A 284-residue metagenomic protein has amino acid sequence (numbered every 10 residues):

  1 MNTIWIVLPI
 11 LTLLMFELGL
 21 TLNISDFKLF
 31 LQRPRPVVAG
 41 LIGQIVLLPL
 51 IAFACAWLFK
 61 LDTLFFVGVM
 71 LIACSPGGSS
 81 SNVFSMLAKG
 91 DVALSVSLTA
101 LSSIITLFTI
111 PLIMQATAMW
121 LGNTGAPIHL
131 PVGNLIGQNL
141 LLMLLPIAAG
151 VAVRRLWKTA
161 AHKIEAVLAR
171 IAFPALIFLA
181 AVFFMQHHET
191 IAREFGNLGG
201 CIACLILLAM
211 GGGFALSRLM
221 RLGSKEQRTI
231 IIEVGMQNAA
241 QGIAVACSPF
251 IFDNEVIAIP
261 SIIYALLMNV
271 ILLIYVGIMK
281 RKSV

Functional and structural regions predicted by a protein language model:
M1-V284: Alpha-helical transmembrane segments of multi-pass small-molecule/ion transporters
